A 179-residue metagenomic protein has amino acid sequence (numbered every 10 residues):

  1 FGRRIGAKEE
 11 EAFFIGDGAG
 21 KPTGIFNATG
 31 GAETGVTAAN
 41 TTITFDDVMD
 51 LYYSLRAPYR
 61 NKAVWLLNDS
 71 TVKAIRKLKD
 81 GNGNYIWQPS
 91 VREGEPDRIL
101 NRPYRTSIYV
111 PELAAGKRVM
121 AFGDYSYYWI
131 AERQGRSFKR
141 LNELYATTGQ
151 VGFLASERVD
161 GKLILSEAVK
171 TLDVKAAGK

Functional and structural regions predicted by a protein language model:
F1-K179: Structured, hydrophobic secondary-structure cores that serve as assembly/anchoring elements
